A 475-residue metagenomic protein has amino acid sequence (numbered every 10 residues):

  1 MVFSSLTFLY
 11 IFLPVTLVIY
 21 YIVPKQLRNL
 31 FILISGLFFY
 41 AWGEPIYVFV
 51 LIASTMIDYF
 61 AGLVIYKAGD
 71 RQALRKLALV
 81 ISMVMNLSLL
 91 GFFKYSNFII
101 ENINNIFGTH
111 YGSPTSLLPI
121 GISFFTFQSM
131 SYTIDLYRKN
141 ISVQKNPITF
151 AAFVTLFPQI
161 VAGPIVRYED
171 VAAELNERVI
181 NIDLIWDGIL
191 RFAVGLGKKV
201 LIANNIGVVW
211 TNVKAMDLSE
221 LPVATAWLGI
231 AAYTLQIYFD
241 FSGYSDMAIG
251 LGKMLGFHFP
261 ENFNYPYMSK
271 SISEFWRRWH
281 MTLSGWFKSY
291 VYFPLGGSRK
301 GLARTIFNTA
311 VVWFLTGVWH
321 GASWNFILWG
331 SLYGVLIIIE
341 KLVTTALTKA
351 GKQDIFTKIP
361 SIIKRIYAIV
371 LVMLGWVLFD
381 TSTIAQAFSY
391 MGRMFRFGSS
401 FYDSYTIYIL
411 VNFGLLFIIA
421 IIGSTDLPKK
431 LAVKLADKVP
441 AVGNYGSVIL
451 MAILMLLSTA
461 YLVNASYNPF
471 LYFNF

Functional and structural regions predicted by a protein language model:
M1-K429, V433-N474: Membrane-embedded transmembrane alpha-helical bundles that form the catalytic cores of multi-pass lipid-modifying
